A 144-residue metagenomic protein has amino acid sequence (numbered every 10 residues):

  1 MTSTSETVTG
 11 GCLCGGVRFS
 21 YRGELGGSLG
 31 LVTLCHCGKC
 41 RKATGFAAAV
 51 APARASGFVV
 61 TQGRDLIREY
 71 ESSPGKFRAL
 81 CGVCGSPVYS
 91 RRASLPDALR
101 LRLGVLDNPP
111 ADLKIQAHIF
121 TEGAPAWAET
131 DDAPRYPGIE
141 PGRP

Functional and structural regions predicted by a protein language model:
M1-P144: A short Gly-Trp-Pro
